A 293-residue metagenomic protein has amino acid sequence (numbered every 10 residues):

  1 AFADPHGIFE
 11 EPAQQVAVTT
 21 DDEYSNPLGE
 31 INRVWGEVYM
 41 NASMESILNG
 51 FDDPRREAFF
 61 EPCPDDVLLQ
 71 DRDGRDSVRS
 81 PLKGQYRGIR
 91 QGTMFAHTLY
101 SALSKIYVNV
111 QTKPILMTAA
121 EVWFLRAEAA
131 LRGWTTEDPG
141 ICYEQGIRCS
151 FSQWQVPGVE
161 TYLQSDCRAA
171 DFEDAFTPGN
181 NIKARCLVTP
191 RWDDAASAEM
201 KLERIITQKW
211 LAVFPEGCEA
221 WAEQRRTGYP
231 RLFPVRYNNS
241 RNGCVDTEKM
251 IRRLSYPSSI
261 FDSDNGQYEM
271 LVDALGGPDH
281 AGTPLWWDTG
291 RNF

Functional and structural regions predicted by a protein language model:
A1-G158, A195-M200: Structured, solvent-exposed acidic/aromatic patches
F151-F293: C-terminal functional modules
